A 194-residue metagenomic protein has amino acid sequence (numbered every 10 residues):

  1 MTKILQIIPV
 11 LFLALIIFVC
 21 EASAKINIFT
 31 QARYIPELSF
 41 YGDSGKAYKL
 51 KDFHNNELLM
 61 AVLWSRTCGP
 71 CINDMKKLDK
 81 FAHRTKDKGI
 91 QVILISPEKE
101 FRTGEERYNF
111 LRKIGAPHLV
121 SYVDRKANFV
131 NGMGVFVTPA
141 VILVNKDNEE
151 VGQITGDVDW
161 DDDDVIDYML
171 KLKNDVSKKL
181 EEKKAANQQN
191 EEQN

Functional and structural regions predicted by a protein language model:
M1-P9: Bacterial N-terminal signal peptides that target proteins for export
P9-F18: Bacterial N-terminal signal peptides
S23-K51: N-terminal "domain-start" segment that seeds a small globular fold
Y34, E57, F136-T138: Short, small/polar residue-rich loop motifs at catalytic or cofactor-binding pockets
L50-I72: Short active-site neighborhood of thiol/selenol oxidoreductases, capturing the structured segment around
M60-A61, V92, V141: Hydrophobic beta-strand anchors of alpha/beta hydrolase catalytic cores
I72-I114, R125-N131: Structural microenvironment flanking redox-active thiols in thiol-disulfide oxidoreductases
K113-P117, D124-Y168: Thiol/disulfide oxidoreductase modules built on the thioredoxin-like
